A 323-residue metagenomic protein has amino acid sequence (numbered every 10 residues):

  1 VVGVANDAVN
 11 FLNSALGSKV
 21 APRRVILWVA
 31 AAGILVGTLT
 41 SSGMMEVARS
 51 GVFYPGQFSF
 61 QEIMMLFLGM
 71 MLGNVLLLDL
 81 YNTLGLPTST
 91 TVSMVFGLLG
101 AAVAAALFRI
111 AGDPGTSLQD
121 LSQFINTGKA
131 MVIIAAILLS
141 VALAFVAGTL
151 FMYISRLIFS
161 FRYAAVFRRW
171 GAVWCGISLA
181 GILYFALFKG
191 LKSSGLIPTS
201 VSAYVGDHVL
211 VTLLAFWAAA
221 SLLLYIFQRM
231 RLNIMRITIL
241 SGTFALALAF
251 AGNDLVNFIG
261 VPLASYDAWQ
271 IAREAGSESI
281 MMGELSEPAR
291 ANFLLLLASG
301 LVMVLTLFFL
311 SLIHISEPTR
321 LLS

Functional and structural regions predicted by a protein language model:
V1-V4, A8, I34-V47, M70 (+12 more regions): Transmembrane alpha-helical segments of multi-pass membrane transport proteins and ion-pumping complexes
A5-L12, L16, V20, L84-L99 (+1 more regions): Short, non-helical or kinked segments that cap or interrupt transmembrane helices
V20-A31, G276-S277: Membrane-interface alpha-helices at helix entry/exit sites of multi-pass transporters
S42, E46-M65, G190-R236, S323: Helix-loop-helix hairpins and the membrane-proximal interhelical loops of multi-pass alpha-helical transport proteins
S42-V47, A102-T116, F185-I197, L255-R273: Membrane-helix interface motif
F53-M65, A130-I137, A164-G171, T199-T212 (+1 more regions): Interfacial loop-to-helix junctions that mark the boundaries of transmembrane helices in multi-pass membrane
S155-W170, I226-R231: Membrane interface segments of multi-pass transport proteins and intramembrane proteases
H314-S323: Single conserved hydrophobic/aromatic residue that forms the stacking wall/gate of nucleotide- or nucleobase-binding
